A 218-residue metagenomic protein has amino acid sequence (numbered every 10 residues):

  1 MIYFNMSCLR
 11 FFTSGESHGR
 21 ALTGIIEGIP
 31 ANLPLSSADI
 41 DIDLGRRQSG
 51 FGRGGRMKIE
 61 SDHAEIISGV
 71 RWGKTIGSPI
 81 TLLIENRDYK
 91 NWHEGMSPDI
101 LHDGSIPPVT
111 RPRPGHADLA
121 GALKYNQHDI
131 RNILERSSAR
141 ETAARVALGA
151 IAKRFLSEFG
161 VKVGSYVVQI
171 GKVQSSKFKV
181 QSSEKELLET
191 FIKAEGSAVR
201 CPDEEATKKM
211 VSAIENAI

Functional and structural regions predicted by a protein language model:
M1-T142, V146-Q174, S183-I218: Generic N-terminal targeting/processing segments that precede catalytic cores or assembly contacts
